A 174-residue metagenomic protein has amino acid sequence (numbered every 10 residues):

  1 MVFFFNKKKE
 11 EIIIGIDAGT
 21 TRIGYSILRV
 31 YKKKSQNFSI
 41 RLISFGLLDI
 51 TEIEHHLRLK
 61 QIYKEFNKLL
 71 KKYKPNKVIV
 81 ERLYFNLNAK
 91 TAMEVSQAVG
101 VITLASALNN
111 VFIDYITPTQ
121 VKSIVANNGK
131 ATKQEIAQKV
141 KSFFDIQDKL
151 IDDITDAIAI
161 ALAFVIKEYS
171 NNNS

Functional and structural regions predicted by a protein language model:
M1-S174: Phosphate- and other anionic-substrate recognition elements at nucleic-acid/protein interfaces
